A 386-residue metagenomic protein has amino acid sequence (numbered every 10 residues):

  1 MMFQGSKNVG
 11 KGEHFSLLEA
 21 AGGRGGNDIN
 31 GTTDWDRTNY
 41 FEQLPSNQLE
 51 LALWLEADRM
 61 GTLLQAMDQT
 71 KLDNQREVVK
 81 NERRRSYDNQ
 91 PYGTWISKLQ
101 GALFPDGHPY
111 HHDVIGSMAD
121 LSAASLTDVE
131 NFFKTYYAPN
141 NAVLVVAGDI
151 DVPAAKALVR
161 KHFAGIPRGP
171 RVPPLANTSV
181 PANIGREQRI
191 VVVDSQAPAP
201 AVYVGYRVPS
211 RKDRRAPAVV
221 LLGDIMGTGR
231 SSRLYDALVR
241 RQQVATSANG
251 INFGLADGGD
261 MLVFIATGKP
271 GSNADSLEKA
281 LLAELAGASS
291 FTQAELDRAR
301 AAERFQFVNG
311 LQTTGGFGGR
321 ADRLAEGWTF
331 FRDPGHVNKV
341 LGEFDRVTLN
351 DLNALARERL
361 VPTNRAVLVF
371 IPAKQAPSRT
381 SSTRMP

Functional and structural regions predicted by a protein language model:
Q4-V9, G61-T70, S290-F291: Short, polar/flexible loop-turn hinges at active-site or ligand-entry regions and domain interfaces
V9-Q48, D73, S86-N141, G165-D213 (+7 more regions): Non-catalytic beta-strand/loop surface segments
L49-L51, V152-K156, R214, G271-S276: Short, conserved charged micro-motifs
W54-R59, A157-F163, L277-E284: Short amphipathic alpha-helices in soluble, non-transmembrane regions that often serve as interface/regulatory elements
M261-Q293: Extended amphipathic alpha-helical segments enriched in small hydrophobics
A325-T329, H336: C-terminal, helix-dominated tail/subdomain
